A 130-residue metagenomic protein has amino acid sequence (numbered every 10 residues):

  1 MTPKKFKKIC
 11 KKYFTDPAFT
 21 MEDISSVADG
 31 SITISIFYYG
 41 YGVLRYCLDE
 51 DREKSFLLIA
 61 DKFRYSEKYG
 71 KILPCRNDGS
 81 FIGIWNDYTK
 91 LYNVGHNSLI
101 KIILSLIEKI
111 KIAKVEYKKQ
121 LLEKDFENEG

Functional and structural regions predicted by a protein language model:
M1, K119-G130: Short intrinsically disordered terminal tails
M1-S35: Negatively charged, low-complexity tracts enriched in Asp/Glu with abundant Ser/Thr
P3-D16, C75-Q120: Ampiphathic alpha-helical segments that act as solvent-exposed interaction surfaces
T33-K101: Intrinsically disordered, low-complexity regulatory segments enriched in Ser/Thr/Pro and charged residues
